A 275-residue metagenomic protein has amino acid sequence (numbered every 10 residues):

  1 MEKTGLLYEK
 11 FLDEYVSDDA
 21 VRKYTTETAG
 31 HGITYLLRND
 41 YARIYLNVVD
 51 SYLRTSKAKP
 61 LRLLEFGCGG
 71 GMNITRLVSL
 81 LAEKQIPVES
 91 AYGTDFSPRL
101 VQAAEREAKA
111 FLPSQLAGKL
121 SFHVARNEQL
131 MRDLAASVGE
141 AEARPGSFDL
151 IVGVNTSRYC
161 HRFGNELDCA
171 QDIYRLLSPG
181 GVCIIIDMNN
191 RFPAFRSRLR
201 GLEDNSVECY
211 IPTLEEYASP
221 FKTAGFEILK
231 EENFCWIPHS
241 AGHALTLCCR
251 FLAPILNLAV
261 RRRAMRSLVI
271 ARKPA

Functional and structural regions predicted by a protein language model:
M1-K57: Conserved class I S-adenosyl-L-methionine
L64, M72-M131: Class I SAM-dependent methyltransferase SAM/SAH-binding core
G69: Conserved glycine-rich SAM-binding loop
V152: A conserved beta-strand element that flanks and buttresses the S-adenosyl-L-methionine
L167-P179: A short glycine-rich, Lys/Arg-flanked "PGG" loop and its adjoining helix->strand segment in the class I
G180-D187: Conserved beta-strand signature within the Rossmann-like core of class I S-adenosyl-L-methionine
R200-E216: Acceptor-substrate binding/catalytic loop of class I
E232-A275: A C-terminal cap/extension of S-adenosyl-L-methionine-dependent methyltransferases that defines the acceptor-substrate
